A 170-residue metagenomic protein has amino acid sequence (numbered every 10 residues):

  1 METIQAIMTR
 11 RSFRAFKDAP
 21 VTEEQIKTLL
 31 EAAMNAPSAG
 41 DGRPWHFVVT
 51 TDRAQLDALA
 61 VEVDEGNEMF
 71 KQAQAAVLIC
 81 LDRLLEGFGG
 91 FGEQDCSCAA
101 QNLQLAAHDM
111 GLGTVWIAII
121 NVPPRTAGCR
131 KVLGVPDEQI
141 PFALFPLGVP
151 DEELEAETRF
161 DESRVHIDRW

Functional and structural regions predicted by a protein language model:
M1-W170: Acidic, surface-exposed loops and disordered segments
